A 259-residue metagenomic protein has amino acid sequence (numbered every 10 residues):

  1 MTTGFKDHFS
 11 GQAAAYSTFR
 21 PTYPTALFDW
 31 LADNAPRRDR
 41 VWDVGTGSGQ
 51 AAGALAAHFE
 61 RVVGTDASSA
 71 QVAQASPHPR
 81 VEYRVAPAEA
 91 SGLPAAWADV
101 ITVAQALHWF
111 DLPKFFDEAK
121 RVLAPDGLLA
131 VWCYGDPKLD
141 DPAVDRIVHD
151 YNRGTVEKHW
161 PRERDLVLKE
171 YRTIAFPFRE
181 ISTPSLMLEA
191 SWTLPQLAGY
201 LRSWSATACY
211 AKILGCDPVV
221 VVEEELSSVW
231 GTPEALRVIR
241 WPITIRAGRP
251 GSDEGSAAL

Functional and structural regions predicted by a protein language model:
M1-P36: Conserved class I S-adenosyl-L-methionine
D39, E60, D99: Conserved acidic residues
W42, S48-S91: Class I SAM-dependent methyltransferase SAM/SAH-binding core
E89-V100: A short acidic, Gly/Pro-enriched loop at the edge of an enzyme's catalytic core that lines a small-molecule cofactor
D99, V103-A104, W132: Residues lining the SAM
F110-E118: A short, conserved alpha-helix within the catalytic core of class I
K120, A124-W192: Conserved catalytic/acceptor-binding region of the Class I
K169-L259: Conserved Class I S-adenosyl-L-methionine
